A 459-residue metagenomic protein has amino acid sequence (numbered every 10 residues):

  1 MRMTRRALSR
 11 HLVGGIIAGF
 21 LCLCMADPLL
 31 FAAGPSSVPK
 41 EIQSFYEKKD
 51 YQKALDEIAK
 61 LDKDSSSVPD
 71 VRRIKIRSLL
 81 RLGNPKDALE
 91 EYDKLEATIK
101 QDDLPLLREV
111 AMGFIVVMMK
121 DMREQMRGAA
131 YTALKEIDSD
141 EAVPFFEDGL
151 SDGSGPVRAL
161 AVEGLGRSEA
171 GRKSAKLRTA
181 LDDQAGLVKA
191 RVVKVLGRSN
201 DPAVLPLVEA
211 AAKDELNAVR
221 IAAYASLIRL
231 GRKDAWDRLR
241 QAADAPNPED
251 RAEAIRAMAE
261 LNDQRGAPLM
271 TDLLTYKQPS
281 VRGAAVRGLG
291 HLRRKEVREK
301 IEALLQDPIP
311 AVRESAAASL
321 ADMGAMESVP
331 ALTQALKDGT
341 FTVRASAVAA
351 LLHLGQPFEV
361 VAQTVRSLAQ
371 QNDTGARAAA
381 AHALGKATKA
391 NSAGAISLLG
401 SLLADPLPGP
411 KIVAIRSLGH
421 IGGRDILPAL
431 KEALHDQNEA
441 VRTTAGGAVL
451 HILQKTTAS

Functional and structural regions predicted by a protein language model:
G14-D27: Bacterial N-terminal signal peptides
L29-M112, Q125: N-terminal leader/linker segments that initiate helical-solenoid repeat arrays
L55-D56, P69-D70, P85-E90, P105-M119 (+11 more regions): Amphipathic alpha-helical scaffolding segments comprising HEAT/armadillo-like alpha-solenoid repeats
V68, M122-R123, G153-S154, Q184-A185 (+8 more regions): Short inter-helical turns and helix N-cap capping residues of alpha-solenoid HEAT/ARM repeat scaffolds
